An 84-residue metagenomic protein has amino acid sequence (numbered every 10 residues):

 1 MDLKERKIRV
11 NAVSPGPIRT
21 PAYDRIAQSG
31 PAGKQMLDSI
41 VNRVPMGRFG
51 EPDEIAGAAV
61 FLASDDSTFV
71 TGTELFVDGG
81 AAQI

Functional and structural regions predicted by a protein language model:
M1, I8, A56-V60: Conserved active-site helix of classical SDR/Rossmann-fold NAD(P)-dependent CH-OH oxidoreductases
K4, R9, V70-G72: Short, small/polar-rich loop/turn modules that mediate ligand/substrate recognition or access, typified
E5, P15-R25: Short, flexible catalytic-loop segment of classical short-chain dehydrogenase/reductase
A12: Conserved SAM-binding motif I beta-strand of class I
Q28-V44: A short C-terminal helix-loop "cap" of Rossmann-like NAD(P)-dependent dehydrogenase/epimerase domains
A32, V44-I55, D66: A conserved structural motif in NAD(P)-dependent oxidoreductases
V60, T71-I84: Short C-terminal tail/terminal secondary-structure segment of NAD(P)H-dependent dehydrogenase/reductase domains
